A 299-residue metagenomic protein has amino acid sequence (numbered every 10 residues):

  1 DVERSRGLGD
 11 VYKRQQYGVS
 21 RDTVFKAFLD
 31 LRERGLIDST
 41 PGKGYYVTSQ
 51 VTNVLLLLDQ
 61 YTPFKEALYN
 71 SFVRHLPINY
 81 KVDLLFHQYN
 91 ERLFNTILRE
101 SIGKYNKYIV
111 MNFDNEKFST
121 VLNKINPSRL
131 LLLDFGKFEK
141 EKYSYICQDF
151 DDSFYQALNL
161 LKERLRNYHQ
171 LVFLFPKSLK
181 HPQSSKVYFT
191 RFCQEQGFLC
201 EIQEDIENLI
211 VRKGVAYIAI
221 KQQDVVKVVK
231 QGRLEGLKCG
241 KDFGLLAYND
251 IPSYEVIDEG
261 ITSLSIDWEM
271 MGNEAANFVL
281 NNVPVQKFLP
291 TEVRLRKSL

Functional and structural regions predicted by a protein language model:
V2-R4, L8, Y12: Single conserved hydrophobic/aromatic residue that forms the stacking wall/gate of nucleotide- or nucleobase-binding
G9, V19-T23: Short coil turns linking two alpha-helices in DNA-binding domains
L29, T48-Q156, A216, Q223: Alpha-helical recognition/docking segments in bacterial nutrient-uptake and carbohydrate-utilization systems
G35: Glycine-centered, phosphate/nucleic-acid-interacting loop/turn motifs that mediate DNA/RNA or nucleotide
D38-S39, K43-S49: Minor-groove-contacting beta-hairpin "wing" of winged helix-turn-helix DNA-binding domains
G136-V172, V225, L264-P284: Hydrophobic alpha-helical segments within soluble ligand-binding/sensing domains
Q156-Q196, K287-L299: An alpha-beta-alpha
V211-A216, Q223-L299: Flexible loop/turn connectors
